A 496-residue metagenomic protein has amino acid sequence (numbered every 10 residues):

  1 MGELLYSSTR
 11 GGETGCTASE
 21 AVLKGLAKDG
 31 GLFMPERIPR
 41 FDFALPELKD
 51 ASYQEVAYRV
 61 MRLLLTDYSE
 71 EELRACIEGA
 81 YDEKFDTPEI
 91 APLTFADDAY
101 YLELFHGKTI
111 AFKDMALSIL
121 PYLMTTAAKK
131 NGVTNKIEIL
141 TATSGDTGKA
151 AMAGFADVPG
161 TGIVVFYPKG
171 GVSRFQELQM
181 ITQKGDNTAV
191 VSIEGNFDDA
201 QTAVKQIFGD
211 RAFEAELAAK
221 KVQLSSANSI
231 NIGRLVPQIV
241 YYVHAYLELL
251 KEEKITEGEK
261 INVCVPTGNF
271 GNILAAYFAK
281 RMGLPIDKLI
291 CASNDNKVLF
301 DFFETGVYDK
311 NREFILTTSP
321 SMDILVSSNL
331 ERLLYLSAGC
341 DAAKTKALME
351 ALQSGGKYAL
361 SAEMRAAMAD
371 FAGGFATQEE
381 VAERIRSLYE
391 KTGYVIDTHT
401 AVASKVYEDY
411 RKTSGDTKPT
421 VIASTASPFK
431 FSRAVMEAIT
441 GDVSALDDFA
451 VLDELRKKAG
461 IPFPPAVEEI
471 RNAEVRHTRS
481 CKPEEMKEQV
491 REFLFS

Functional and structural regions predicted by a protein language model:
M1-S496: PLP-dependent amino-acid enzyme catalytic core
